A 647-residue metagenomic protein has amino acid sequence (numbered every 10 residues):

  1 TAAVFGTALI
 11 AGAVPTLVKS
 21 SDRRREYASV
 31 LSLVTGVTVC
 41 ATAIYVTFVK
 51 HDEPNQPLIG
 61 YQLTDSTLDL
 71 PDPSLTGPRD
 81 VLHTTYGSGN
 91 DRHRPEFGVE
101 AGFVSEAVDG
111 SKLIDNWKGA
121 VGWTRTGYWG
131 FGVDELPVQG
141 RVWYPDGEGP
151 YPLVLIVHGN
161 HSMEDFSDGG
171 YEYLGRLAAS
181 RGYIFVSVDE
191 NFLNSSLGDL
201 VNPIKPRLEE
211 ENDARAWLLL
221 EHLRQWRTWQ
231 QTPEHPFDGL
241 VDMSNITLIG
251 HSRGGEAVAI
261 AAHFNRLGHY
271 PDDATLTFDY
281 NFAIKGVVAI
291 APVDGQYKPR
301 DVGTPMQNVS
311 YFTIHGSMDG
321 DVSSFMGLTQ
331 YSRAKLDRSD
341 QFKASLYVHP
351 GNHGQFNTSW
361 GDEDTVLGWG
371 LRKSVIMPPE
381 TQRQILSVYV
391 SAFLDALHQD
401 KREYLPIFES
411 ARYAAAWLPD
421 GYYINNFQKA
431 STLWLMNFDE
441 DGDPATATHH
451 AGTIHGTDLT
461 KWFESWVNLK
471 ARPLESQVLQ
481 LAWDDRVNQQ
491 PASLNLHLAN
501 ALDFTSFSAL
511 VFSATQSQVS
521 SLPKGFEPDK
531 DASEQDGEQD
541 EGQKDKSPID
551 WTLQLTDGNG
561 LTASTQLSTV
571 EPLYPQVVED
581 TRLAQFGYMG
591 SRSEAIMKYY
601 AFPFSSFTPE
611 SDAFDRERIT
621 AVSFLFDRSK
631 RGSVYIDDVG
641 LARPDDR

Functional and structural regions predicted by a protein language model:
T1-E148: Short conserved active-site loop signatures built around small residues
T1-S21, Y27-P57, D65-P73, H349-N352 (+5 more regions): Alpha/beta-hydrolase-fold serine-hydrolase catalytic core, especially in secreted/extracellular enzymes
P150-G159: Short beta-strand element of the alpha/beta-hydrolase
F166-S187: Short amphipathic alpha-helix adjacent to the substrate-entry channel of hydrolases
R207-M243, L248, E256, I260-A262 (+1 more regions): Alpha/beta-hydrolase active-site loop
H269-P292, V309: A conserved short beta-strand
P305-E380: Active-site-adjacent alpha-helix of alpha/beta-hydrolase-fold enzymes
W483-S611, D627-R647: Extracellular ligand-binding interfaces
